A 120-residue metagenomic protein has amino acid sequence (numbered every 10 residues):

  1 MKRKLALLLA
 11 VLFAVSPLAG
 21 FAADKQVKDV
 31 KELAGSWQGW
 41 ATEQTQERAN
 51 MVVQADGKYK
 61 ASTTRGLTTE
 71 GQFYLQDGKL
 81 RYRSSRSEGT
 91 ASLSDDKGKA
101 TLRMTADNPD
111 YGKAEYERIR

Functional and structural regions predicted by a protein language model:
M1-E32, S36, W40-T42, I119-R120: Amphipathic/hydrophobic helical signal segments and adjacent flexible N-terminal regions that mediate secretion
M1-K2, L67, T101, Y116: Intrinsically disordered, low-complexity sequence elements enriched in Ser/Thr/Gly/Pro
F13, Q72-F73, K99-L102: Generic low-polarity alpha-helical segments
A22-Q26, A41-N50, K79-R120: Beta-sheet ligand-binding and adhesion/scaffold domains
G35, A61, A100-M104: Conserved glycine-centered beta-strand/turn positions repeated across beta-sheet architectures
E43-R81: N-terminal glycine/threonine-rich, aromatic-flanked beta-hairpin/loop signature
